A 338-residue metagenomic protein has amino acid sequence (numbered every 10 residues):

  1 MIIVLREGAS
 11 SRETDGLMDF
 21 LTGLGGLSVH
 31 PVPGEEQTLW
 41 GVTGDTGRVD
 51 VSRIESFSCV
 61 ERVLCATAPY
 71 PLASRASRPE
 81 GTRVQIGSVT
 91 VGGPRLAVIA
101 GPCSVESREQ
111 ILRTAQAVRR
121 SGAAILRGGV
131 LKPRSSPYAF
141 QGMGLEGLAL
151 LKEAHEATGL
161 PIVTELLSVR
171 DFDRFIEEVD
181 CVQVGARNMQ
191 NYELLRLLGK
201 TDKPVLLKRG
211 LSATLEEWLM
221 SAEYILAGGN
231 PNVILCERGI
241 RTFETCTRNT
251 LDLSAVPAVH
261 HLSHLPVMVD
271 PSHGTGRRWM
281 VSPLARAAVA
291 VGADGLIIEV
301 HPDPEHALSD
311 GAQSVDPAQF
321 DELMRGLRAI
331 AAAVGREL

Functional and structural regions predicted by a protein language model:
M1-V98: Non-catalytic terminal accessory/regulatory regions of metabolic enzymes
R6, M143, G159-S168, D180-Y192 (+3 more regions): Catalytic beta/alpha-barrel core
G8, L96-R113, S136-Q141, P161-E165 (+3 more regions): Active-site mouth loops of central-metabolism enzymes
R75-E80, S136-L150, V169-D171, A186-D202 (+3 more regions): Active-site-adjacent beta->alpha loops and helix N-cap segments on the catalytic face of soluble alpha/beta enzymes
I86, T201-V300: Catalytic alpha/beta core domains of metabolic enzymes, predominantly
L96-P102, A124-G128, I162-T164, D180-V184 (+4 more regions): Hydrophobic faces of well-ordered beta-strands that scaffold small-molecule active sites in alpha/beta enzyme cores
R127-L145, P302-A312: Glycine-rich, proline-tolerant flexible connector loops at the mouths of alpha/beta enzymes
F140-T164, L198-P204, L253-V267, Q313-R336: Alpha-helix-loop-beta-strand connector modules within alpha/beta enzyme cores
